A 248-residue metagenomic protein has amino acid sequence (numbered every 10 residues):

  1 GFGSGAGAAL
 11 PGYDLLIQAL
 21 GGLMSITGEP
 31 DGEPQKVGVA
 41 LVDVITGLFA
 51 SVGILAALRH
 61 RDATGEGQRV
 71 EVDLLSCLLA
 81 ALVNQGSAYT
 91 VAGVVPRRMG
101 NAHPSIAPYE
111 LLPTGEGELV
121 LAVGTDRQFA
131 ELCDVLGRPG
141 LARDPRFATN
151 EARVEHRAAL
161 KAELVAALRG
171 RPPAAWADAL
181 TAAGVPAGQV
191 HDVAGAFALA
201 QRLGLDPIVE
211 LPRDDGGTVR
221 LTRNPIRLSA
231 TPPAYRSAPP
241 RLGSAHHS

Functional and structural regions predicted by a protein language model:
G1-L119, V123-G124: Active-site-adjacent "lid/gating" segments in soluble enzymes
D14, D43, G65, S76 (+4 more regions): Residue-level detector of functionally special positions within alpha-helical transmembrane segments of multi-pass
I54-L58, G137, A245-S248: Non-catalytic, well-ordered alpha-helical segments in soluble enzyme domains
Y89-P96, L199-R213: Short, surface-exposed loop/helix-turn segments at secondary-structure junctions that function as lids/hinges flanking
A107-A183, A187: Aromatic-enriched alpha-helical interface/lid elements that frame and gate functional surfaces
H156, R213-S248: Flexible, small-/acidic-enriched active-site or ligand-binding loops
T181-R202: Conserved PLP cofactor-binding pocket of PLP-dependent enzymes
